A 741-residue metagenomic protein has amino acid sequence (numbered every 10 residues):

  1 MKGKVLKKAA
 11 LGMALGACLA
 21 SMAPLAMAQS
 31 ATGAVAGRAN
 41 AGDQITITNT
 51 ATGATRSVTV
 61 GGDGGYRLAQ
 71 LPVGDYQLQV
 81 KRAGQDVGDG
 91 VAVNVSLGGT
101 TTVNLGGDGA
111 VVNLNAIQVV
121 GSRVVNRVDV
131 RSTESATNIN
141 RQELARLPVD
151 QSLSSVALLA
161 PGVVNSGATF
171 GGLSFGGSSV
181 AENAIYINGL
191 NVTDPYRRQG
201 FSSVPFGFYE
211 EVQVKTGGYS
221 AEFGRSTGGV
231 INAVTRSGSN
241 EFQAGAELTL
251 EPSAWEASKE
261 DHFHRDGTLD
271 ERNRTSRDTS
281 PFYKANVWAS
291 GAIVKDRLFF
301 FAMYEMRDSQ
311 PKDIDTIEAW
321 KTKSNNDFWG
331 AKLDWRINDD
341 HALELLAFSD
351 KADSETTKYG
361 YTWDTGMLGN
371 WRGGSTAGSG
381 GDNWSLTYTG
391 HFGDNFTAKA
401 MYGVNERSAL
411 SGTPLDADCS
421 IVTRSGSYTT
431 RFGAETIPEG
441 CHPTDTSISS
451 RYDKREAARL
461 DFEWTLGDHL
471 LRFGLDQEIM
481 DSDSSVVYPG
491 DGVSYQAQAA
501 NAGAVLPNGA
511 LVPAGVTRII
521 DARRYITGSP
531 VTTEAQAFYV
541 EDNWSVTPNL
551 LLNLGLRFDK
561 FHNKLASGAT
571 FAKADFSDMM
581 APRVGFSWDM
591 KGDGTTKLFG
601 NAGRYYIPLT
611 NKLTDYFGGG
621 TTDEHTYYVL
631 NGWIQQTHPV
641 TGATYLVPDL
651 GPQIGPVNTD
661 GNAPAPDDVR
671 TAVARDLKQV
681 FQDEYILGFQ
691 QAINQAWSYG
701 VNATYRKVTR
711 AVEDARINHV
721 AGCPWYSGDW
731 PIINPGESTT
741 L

Functional and structural regions predicted by a protein language model:
A26-R123, P205: Periplasm-facing N-terminal accessory domains of Gram-negative outer-membrane beta-barrel systems
D43, R297-F300, D340-L345, N395-A398 (+4 more regions): Repeated loop/turn-to-beta-strand initiation elements of outer-membrane beta-barrel proteins
G61, G84-D108, N115-S237, T268-R274 (+1 more regions): Periplasmic N-terminal accessory/gating domains of Gram-negative outer-membrane beta-barrel systems
G121, A246-P252, A302-M306, L345-S349 (+6 more regions): Transmembrane beta-barrel strands of outer-membrane/channel proteins
F208, T227-G229, Y283-V287, D327-A331 (+8 more regions): Hydrophobic, lipid-facing positions within transmembrane beta-strands of outer-membrane proteins
Q243, S276-S354, S375-A398, P582: Transmembrane beta-barrel wall of Gram-negative outer-membrane proteins
N325, H341-Y539, N718-H719, P724-S738: Replace "related TpsB outer-membrane translocases also match" with "some related outer-membrane beta-barrels such as
A566, K573-A581, G585-L741: Solvent-exposed loop/turn elements at secondary-structure boundaries
